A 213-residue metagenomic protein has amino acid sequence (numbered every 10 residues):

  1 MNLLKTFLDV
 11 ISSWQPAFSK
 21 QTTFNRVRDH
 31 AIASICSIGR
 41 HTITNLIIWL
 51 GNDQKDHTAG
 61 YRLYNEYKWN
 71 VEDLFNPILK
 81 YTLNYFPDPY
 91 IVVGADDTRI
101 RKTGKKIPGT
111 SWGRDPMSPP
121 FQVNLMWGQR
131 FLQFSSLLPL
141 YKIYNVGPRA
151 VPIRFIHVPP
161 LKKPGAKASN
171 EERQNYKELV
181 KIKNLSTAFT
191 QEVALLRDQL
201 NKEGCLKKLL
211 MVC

Functional and structural regions predicted by a protein language model:
M1-V212: Conserved, well-structured functional cores that handle cations and Mg-NTP chemistry
